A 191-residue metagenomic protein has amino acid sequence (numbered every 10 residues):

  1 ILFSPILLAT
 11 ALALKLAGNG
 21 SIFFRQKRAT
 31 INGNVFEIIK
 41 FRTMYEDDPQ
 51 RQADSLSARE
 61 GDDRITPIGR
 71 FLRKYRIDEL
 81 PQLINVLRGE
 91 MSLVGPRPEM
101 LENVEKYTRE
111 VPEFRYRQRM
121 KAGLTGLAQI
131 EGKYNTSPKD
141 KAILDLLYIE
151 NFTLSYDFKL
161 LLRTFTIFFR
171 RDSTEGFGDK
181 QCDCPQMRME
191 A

Functional and structural regions predicted by a protein language model:
I1-D47, N85, L154, K159-A191: A hydrophobic, helix-centered structural microdomain
T10, F24-R25, A53, V94-P96 (+3 more regions): Short, hydrophobic secondary-structure boundary micro-motifs
N19-S21, N34, R70, E90 (+4 more regions): Gly/Ser/Thr-rich helix-start
F24-R64, L124-I143: Short, glycine-rich, amphipathic interfacial segments at transmembrane boundaries or analogous
A58-K121, L160-F168: A short, structured surface patch at a secondary-structure boundary
L146: Short beta-strand/loop motif that positions the catalytic acidic residue of the alpha/beta-hydrolase fold
